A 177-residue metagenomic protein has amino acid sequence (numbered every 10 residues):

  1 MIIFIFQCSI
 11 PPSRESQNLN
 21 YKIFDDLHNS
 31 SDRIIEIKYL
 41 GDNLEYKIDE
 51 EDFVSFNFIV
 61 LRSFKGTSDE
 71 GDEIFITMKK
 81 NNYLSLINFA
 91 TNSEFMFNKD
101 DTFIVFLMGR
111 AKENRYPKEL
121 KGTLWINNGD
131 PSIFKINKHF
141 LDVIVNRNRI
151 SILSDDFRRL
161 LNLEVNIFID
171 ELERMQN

Functional and structural regions predicted by a protein language model:
M1-Q7: Bacterial N-terminal signal peptides
Q7-S31, V165-N177: OB/S1-fold single-stranded nucleic-acid-binding modules and their adjacent gly/ser/pro-rich low-complexity linkers
N18-I23, G41-D42, N82-S93: N-terminal post-signal-peptidase region of extra-cytosolic proteins
S30-F64: Structural detector for short beta-strands of small beta-barrel domains
D32-I34, E51-S55, D69-E73, N92 (+1 more regions): Extracytoplasmic
L40, L61-S63, K79-N81, M108-R110: Solvent-exposed coil/turn segments that connect beta secondary-structure elements in extracytoplasmic/periplasmic
S68-L84: Short, basic/aromatic beta-hairpin or loop at an interaction surface
Y83-N177: Extracellular C-terminal loop/segment signatures of secreted glycoproteins
